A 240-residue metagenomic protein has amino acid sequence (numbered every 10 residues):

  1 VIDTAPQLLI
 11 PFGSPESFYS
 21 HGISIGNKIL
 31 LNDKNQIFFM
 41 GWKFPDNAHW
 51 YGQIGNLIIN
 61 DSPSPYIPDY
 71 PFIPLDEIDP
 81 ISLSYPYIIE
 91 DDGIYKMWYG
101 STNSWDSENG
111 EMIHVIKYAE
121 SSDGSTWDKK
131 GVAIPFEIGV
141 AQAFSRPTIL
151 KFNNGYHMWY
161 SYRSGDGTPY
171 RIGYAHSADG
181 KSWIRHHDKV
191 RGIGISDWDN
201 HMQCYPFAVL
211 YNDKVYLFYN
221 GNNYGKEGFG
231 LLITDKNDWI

Functional and structural regions predicted by a protein language model:
V1-H21, I29-S84, I89-Q142, K151-H201 (+1 more regions): Beta-rich carbohydrate-recognition and catalytic domains
S24: Metal-dependent C-N hydrolase catalytic cores
S145: Predominantly extracellular/luminal carbohydrate-interaction, adhesion, and secreted-enzyme modules that are
